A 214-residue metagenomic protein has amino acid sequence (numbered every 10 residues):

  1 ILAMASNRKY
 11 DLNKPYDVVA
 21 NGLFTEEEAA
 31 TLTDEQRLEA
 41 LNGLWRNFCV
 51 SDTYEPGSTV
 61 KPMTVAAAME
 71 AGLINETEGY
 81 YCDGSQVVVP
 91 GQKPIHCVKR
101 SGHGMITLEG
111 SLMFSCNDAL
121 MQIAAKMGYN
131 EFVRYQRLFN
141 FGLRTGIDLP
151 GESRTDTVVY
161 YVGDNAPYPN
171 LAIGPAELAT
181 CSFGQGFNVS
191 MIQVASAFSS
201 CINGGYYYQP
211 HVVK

Functional and structural regions predicted by a protein language model:
I1-T59, M63-K214: Beta-lactam-recognizing serine transpeptidase/beta-lactamase-like catalytic domain environment
